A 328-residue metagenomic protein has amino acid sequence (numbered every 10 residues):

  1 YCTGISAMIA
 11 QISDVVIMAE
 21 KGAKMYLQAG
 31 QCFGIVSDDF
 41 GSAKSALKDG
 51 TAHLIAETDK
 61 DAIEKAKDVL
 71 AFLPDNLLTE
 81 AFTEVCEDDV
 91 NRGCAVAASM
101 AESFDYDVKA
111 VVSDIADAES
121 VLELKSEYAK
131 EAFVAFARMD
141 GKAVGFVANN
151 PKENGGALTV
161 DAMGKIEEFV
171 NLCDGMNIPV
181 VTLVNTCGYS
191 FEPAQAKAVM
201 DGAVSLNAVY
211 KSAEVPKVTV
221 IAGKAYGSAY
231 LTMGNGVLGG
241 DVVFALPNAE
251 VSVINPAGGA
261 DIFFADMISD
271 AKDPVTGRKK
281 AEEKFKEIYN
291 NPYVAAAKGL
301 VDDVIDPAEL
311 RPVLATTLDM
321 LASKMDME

Functional and structural regions predicted by a protein language model:
Y1-E328: Ligand-binding clefts of soluble mixed alpha/beta catalytic domains
